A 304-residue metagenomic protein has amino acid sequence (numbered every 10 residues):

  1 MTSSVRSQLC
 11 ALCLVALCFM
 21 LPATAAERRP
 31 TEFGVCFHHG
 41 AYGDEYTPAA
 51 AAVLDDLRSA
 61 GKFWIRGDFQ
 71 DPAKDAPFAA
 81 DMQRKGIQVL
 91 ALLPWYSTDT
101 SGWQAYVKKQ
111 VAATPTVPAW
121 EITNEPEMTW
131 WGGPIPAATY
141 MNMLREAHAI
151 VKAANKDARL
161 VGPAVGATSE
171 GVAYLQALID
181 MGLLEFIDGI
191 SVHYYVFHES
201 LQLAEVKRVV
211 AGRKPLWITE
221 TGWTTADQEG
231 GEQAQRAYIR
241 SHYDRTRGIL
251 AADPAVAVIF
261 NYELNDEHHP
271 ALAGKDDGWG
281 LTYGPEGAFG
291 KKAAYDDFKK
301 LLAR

Functional and structural regions predicted by a protein language model:
C10-M20: Bacterial N-terminal signal peptides
A26-D71: Boundary/entry segment of secreted carbohydrate-active catalytic domains
E27-R28, A52-S59, A73-V89, K109-P115 (+4 more regions): Acidic (Asp/Glu)-rich catalytic clusters
G40-T47, R213, Q228, D253-A257 (+1 more regions): Aromatic-rich peripheral "rim/lid" segments of glycoside hydrolase catalytic domains that contact and position glycan
A91-L93, P118, N124, G171-V206 (+1 more regions): Aromatic- and acid-rich polysaccharide-binding/catalytic face of secreted or lumenal carbohydrate-active enzymes
T98-I122, P136-A154, A173-F186, R240-A251: An active-site-proximal structural segment forming one wall of the substrate-binding cleft that immediately precedes
V107-A137, V161-S169, I218-T221, V256-D266: Active-site groove signature of glycoside hydrolases
V196-E267: Catalytic-core region of carbohydrate-active enzymes that cleave or remodel glycosidic bonds
